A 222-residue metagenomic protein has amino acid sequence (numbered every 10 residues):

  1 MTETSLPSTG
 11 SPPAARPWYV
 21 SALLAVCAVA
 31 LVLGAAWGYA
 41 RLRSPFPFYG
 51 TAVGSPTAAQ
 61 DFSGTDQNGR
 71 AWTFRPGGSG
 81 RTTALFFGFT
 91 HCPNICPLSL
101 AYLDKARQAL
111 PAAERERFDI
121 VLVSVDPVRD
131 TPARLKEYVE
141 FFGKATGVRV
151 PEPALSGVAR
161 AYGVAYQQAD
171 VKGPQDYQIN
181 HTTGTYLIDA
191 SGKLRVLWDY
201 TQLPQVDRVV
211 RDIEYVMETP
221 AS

Functional and structural regions predicted by a protein language model:
M1-D61, T219-S222: N-terminal targeting signals for export/organelle localization
A59-Q60, T83, T182-G184: Short loop/turn microsegments at loop-to-beta-strand junctions
S63-Q67, L187: Hydrophobic beta-strand positions
W72-T73, R195: Generic structural signal for well-ordered beta-strand positions
T73-L103: Short active-site neighborhood of thiol/selenol oxidoreductases, capturing the structured segment around
L98-V158: Structural microenvironment flanking redox-active thiols in thiol-disulfide oxidoreductases
Y138-E140, K144-L155, A161-Q167, Q175 (+2 more regions): Soluble extramembrane regions of membrane proteins in the secretory/endomembrane system
G173-S222: Thiol-/selenol-based redox modules, centered on thioredoxin-like and closely related oxidoreductase domains
